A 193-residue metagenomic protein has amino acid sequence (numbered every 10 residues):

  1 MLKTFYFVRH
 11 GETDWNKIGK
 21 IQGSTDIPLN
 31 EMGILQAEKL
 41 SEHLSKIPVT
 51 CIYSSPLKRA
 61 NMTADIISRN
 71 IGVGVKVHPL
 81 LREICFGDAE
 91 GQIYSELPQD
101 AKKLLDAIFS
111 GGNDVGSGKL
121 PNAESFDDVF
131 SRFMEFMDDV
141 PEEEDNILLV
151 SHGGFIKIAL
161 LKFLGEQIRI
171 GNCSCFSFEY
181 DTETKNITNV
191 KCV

Functional and structural regions predicted by a protein language model:
F5, E143-G153: Generic beta-sheet signal
V8, E12-V77, I170: Active-site-proximal alpha-helix that buttresses catalytic centers in soluble enzyme cores
K46-P48, V140-D145: Glycine-rich phosphate-binding loop signature in dinucleotide/nucleotide-binding domains
S54-S55, S131, V150-S151: Short beta-strand scaffold positions
N70-S131: Phosphate-handling substructures
G153-K157, D181: GST superfamily/GST-like fold recognition
G165-T188: Domain-level recognition of soluble alpha/beta enzyme cores, biased toward histidine phosphatases/phosphomutases
N189-V193: Short, solvent-exposed aromatic-acidic interface loops
